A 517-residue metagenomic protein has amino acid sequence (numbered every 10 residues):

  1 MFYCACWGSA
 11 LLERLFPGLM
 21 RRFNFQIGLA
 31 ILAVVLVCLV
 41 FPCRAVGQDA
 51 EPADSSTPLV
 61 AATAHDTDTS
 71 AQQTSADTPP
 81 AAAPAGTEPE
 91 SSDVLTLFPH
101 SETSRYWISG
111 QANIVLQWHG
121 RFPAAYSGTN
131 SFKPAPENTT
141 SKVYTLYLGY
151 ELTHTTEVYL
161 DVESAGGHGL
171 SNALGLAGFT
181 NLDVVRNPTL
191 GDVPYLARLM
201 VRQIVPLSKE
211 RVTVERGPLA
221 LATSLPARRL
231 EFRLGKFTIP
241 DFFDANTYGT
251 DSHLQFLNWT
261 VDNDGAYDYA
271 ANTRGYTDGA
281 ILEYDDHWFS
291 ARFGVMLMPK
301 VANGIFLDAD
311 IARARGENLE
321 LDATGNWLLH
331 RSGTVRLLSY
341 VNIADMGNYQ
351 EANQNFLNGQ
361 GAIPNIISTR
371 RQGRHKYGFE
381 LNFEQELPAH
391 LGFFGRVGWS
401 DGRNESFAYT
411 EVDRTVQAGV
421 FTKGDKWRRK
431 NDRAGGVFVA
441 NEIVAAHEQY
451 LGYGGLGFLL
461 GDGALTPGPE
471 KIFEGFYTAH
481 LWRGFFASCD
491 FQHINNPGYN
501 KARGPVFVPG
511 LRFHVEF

Functional and structural regions predicted by a protein language model:
C43-E137, Y147, E151-T153, E157 (+2 more regions): N-terminal periplasmic/intermembrane-space "pro-region" immediately following the signal or transit peptide
T96-I108, G120-R121, Y150, H154-V158 (+7 more regions): Short loop/turn motifs that connect adjacent beta-strands in outer-membrane beta-barrel proteins
S104, N138-Y144, D192-A197, R274-D278 (+6 more regions): Residues that define the transmembrane beta-barrel architecture of outer-membrane proteins
A112-W118, L160-S164, F232-K236, F293-L297 (+7 more regions): Transmembrane beta-barrel strands of outer-membrane/channel proteins
I114, Y150-L152, V162, Q203-V205 (+8 more regions): Residue-level signature of outer-membrane beta-barrel architecture
L174-R198, S208-E320, P364-N365, G455-L465: Surface-exposed coil loops of outer-membrane beta-barrel proteins
A197-E210, P505-F517: Outer-membrane beta-barrel "beta-signal"
D322, L338, N342-G373, F394 (+3 more regions): Outer membrane beta-barrel transmembrane domains
